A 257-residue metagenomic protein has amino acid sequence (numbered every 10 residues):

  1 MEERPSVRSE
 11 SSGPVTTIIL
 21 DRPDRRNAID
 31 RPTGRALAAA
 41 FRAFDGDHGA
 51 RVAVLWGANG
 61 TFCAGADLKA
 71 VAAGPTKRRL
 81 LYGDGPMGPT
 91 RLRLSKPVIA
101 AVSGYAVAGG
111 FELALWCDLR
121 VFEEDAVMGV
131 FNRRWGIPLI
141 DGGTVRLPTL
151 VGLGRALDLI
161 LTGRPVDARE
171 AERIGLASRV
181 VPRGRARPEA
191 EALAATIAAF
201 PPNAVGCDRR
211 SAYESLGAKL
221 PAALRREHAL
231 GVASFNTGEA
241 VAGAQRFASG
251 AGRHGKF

Functional and structural regions predicted by a protein language model:
M1-A58, G74: Conserved CoA-thioester-binding segment of acyl-CoA-metabolizing enzymes
M1-G13, G163-R169, R187-P188, A192-F257: C-terminal alpha-helix plus adjacent terminal tail
E2-S6, A38-R42, G83-P89, A106 (+4 more regions): A generic local structural motif
I18, R22, A36-L37, L55 (+6 more regions): Terminal peptide-recognition signature
R35, G57-R93, A106, G136 (+2 more regions): Glycine- (often His-adjacent) and acidic-residue-rich active-site loop that binds/positions the CoA thioester
T90-N203, T237: Crotonase-fold acyl-CoA enzyme core
